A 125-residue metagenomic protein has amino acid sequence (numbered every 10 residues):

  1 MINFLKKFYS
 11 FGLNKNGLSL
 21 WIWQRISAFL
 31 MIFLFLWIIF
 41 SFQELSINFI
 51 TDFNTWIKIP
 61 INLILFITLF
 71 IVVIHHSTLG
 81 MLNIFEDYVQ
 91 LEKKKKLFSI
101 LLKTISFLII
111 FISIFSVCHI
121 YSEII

Functional and structural regions predicted by a protein language model:
M1-I125: Membrane-embedded alpha-helical bundles that constitute the cytochrome b-like, heme-associated redox core of multi-pass
